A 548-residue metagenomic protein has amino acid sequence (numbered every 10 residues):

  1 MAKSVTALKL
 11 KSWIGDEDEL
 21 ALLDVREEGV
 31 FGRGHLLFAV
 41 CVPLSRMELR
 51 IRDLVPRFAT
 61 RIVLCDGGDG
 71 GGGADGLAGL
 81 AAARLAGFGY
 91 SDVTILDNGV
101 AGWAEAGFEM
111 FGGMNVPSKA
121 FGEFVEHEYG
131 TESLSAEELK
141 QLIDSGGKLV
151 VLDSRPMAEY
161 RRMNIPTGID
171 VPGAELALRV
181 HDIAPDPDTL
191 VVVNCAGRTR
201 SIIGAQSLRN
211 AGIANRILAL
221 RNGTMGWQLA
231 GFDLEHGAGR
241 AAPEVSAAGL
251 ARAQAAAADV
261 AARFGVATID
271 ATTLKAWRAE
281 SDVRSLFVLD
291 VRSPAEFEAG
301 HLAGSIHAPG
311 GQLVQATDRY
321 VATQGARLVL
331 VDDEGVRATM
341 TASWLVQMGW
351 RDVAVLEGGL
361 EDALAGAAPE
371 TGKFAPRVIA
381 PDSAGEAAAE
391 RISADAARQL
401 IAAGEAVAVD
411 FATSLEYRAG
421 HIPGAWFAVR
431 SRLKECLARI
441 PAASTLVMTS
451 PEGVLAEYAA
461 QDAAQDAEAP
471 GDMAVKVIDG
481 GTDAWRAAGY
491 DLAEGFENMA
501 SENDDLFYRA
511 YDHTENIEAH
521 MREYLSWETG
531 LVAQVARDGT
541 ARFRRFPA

Functional and structural regions predicted by a protein language model:
M1-A21, V25-V150, S154-F287, V291-V407 (+1 more regions): Rhodanese-like catalytic fold shared by cysteine-dependent sulfurtransferases and DSP/PTP-type phosphatases
